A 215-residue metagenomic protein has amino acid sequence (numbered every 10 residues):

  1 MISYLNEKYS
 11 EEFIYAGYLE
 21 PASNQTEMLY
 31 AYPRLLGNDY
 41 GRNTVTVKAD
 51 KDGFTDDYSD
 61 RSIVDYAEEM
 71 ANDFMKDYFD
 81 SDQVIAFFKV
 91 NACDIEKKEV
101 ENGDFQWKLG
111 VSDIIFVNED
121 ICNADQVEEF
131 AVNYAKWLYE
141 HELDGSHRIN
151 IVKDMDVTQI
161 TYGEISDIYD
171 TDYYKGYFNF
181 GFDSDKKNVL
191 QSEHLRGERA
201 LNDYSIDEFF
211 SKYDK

Functional and structural regions predicted by a protein language model:
M1-A16, A67-F79, A135: Short, non-transmembrane alpha-helical segments in secretory-pathway proteins
E11-K48: Exposed beta-strand-loop-beta-strand "reactive/processing" segments of non-cytosolic proteins
R34-N38, D120, I151-V157: Short, flexible beta-strand-to-coil junctions
D39-D65: A short, surface-exposed beta-strand/turn
R61-C122: Non-cytosolic head/periplasmic domains of membrane-anchored proteins
A124-E140: Well-ordered, non-membrane alpha-helical segments in soluble/globular domains
Y139-G163: A short amphipathic beta-strand at an alpha->beta junction
T158-K215: Extracytoplasmic/luminal low-complexity segments enriched in Pro/Gly and acidic/polar residues that act as flexible
